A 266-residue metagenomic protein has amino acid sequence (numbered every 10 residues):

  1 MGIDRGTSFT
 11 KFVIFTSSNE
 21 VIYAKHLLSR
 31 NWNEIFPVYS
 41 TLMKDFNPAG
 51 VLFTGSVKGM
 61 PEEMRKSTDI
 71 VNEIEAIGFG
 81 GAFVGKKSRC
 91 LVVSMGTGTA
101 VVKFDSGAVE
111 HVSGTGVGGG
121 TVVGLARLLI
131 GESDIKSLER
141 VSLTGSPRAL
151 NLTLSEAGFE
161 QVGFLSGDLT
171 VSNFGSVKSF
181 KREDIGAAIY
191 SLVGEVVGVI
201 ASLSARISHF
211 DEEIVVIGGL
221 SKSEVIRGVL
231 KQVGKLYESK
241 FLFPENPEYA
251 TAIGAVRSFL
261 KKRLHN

Functional and structural regions predicted by a protein language model:
M1-I22, S88-S106: Gly/Thr-rich phosphate-binding beta-strand-loop-beta motif of the actin/hexokinase/Hsp70
L28, Y39-I74, F83-G85, S106-H111: Short beta-strand-loop/turn "lid" adjacent to the catalytic site in phosphate-handling enzymes
L52-V57, V93-K103, D168-V177, S223-Y237: Acidic-glycine-rich active-site phosphate/pyrophosphate-binding loop
F53-M60, L203-V233, E248: Glycine-rich phosphate-binding loops at beta-strand->alpha-helix junctions
K66-V93, G98-A108, I253-K261: Conserved phosphate-binding catalytic cores of ATP/NTP-utilizing and phosphoryl-transfer enzymes
G78-V84, V122-R127, V199, S239-N266: Glycine-rich phosphate-binding/hydrolytic loop that grips phosphoryl groups
A108-V162: Glycine-rich phosphate-binding loop plus the immediately following alpha-helix
G163-I214: Adenine-nucleotide phosphate-binding core of ATP-dependent small-molecule kinases
